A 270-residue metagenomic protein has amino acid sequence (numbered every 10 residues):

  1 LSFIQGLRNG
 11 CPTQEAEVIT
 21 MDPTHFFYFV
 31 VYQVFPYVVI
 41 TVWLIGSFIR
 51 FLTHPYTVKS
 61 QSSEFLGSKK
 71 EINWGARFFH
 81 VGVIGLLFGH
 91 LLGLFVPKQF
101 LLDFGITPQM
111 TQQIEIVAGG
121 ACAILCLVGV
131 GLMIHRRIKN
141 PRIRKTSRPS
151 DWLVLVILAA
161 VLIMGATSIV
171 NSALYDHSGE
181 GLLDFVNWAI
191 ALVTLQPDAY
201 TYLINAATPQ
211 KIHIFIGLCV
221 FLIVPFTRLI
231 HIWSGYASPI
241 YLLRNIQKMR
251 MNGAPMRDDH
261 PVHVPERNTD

Functional and structural regions predicted by a protein language model:
L1-T20: Short, Lys/Arg-enriched N-terminal segments with co-localized hydrophobic residues within the first ~10-30 amino acids
C11-Q14, Y56, V96, S234 (+1 more regions): A periodicity- and composition-biased signal for non-globular, repetitive helical segments
I19, T57-E64, A237-D270: Extramembrane terminal tails and long inter-domain/linker segments of multi-pass membrane proteins
D22-F29, P55-G75: Membrane-proximal first intracellular loop
D22-W43: Hydrophobic transmembrane alpha-helical segments in integral membrane proteins
P36-I49, S63-T227, H231-R250: Membrane-embedded alpha-helical bundles of multi-pass integral membrane proteins
